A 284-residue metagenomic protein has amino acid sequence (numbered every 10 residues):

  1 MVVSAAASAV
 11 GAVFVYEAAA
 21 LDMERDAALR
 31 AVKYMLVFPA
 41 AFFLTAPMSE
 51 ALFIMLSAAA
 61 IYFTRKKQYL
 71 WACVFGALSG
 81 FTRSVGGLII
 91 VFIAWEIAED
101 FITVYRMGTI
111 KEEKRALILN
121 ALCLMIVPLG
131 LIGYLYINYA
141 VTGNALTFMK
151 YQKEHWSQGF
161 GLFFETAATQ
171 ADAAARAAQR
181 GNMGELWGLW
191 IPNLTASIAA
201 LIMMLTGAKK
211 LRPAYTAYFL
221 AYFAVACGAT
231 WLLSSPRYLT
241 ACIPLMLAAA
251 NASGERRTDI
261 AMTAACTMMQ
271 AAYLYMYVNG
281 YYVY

Functional and structural regions predicted by a protein language model:
M1-V13, F43, G184-L194: Loop-to-helix entry region of an early transmembrane alpha helix in multi-pass inner-membrane enzymes
V2-D22, A199-T206: Transmembrane-helix motifs of polytopic, lipid-linked glycan transferases
V10-V37, W71, L211-A217: Transmembrane-helix signature of polytopic, membrane-embedded enzymes that assemble or transfer cell-envelope glycans
F14-E17, Y34-V37, L52-W71, L245: Specific aromatic-rich, kink-prone transmembrane helix
M23-R25, A60-W71, F101, S253: Membrane-interface transmembrane helices that cradle and orient dolichyl/undecaprenyl
L36, A40-F43, S57-Y62, L70-E96 (+2 more regions): Membrane-interface alpha helices of multi-pass inner-membrane proteins
A40, A46-L52, S235: Short acidic/glycine- and proline-prone juxtamembrane loop motifs at membrane-interface regions of multi-pass membrane
S79, G86, I90-M107, E112-M203 (+2 more regions): Membrane-lumen/periplasm interface segments of specific transmembrane helices in polyprenyl phosphate-linked
